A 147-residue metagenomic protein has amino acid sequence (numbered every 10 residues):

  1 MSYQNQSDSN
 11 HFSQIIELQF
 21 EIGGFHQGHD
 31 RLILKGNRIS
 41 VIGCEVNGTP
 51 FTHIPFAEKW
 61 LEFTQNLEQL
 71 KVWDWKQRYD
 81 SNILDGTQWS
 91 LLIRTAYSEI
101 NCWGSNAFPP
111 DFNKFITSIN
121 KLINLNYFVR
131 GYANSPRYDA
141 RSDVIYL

Functional and structural regions predicted by a protein language model:
M1-G24, T49-L67, V72-L147: Short, well-ordered, aromatic-rich surface patches in folded extracellular/luminal domains
G28-F51: Short, flexible N-terminal segments of the mature chain
